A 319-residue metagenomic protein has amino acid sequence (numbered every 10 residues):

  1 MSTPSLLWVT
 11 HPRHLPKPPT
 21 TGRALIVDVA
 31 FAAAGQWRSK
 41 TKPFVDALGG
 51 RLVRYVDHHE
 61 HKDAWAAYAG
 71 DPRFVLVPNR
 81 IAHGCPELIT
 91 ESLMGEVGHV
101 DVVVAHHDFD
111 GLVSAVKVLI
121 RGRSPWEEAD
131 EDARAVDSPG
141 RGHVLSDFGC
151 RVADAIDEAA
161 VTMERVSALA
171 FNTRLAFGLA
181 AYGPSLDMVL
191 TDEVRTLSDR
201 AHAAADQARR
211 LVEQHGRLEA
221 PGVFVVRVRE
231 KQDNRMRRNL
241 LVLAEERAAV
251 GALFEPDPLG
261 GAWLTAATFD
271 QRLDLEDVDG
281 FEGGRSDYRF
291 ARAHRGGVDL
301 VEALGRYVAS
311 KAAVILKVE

Functional and structural regions predicted by a protein language model:
M1-C150, A180-E319: Replace "Mg2+/Mn2+-dependent" with "divalent metal-dependent
C150-V189: Hard-cation-handling environments
